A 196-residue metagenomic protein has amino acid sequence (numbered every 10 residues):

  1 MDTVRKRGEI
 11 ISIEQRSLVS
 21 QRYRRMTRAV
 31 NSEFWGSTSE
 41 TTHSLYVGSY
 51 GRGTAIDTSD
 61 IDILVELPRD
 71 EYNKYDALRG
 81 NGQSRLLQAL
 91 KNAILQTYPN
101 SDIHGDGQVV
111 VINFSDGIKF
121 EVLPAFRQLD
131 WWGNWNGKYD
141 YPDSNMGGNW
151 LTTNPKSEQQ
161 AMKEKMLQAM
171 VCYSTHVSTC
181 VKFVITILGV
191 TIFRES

Functional and structural regions predicted by a protein language model:
M1-L45, S49-T58, R69-N81: N-terminal regions immediately upstream of nucleotidyltransferase
K6-R7, A29, A93, C180 (+1 more regions): Residues that form generic nucleotide/phosphate-binding pockets
L18-Y23, Q83-L86, Y173, V177: Phosphate/oxyanion-binding active-site loops and adjacent basic polyanion-contact surfaces
R24, K91, P99, I103-S196: Catalytic cores of NTP-dependent nucleotidyl/adenyl transfer enzymes across multiple folds
G36-S37, T41, Q96-G105: Short secondary-structure junctions
L64-E66: Short hydrophobic/aromatic beta-strand micro-patches that form the beta-sheet surface supporting nucleotide- or nucleic
G82-Y98: A gly/proline- and charged-residue-enriched helix-loop-helix capping module
